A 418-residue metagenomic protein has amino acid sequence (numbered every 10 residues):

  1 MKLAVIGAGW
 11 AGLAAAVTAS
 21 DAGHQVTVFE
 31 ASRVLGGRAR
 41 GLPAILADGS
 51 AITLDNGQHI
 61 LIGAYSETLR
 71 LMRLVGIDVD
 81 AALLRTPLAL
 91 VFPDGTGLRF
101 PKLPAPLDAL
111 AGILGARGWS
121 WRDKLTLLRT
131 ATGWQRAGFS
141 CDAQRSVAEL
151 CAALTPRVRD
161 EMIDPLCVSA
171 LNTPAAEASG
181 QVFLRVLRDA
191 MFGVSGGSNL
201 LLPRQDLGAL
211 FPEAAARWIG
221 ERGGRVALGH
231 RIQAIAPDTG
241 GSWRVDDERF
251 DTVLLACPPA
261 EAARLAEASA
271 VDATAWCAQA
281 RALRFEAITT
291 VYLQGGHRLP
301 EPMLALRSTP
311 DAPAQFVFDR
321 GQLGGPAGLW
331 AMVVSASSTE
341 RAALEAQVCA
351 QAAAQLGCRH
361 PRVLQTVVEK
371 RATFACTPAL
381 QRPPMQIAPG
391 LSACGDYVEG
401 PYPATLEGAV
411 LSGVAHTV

Functional and structural regions predicted by a protein language model:
K2-V28, T417: N-terminal Rossmann-like FAD-binding beta1-loop-alpha1 element of flavoenzymes
S20-I45: Glycine-rich FAD pyrophosphate-binding loop
A22, H230-L344, Q351-Q355: Mid-domain catalytic core of redox enzymes that form a hydrophobic substrate pocket/lid adjacent to a catalytic redox
G37-A64, R129-Q135: Glycine-rich active-site loop/strand segments that organize a redox cofactor
P43, L103, F318-V418: Conserved flavin/dinucleotide-binding core of flavoenzymes
H59-S66, F139-R145, V194-W218, E340-L344: Short beta-strand to alpha-helix junction loop
Y65-L184: Mobile amphipathic helical/loop "lid" adjacent to a hydrophobic cofactor/ligand pocket
V186-W243, T252: Helical element adjacent to the flavin cofactor pocket in flavoenzyme catalytic cores
